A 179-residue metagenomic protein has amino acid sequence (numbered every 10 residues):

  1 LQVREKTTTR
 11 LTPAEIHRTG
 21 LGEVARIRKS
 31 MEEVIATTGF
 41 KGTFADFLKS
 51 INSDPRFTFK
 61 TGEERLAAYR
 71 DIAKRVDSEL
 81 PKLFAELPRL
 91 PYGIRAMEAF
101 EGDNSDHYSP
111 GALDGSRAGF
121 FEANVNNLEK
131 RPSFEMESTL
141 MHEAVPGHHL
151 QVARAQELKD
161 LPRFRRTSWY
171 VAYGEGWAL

Functional and structural regions predicted by a protein language model:
L1-L179: N-terminal maturation segment of proteins
